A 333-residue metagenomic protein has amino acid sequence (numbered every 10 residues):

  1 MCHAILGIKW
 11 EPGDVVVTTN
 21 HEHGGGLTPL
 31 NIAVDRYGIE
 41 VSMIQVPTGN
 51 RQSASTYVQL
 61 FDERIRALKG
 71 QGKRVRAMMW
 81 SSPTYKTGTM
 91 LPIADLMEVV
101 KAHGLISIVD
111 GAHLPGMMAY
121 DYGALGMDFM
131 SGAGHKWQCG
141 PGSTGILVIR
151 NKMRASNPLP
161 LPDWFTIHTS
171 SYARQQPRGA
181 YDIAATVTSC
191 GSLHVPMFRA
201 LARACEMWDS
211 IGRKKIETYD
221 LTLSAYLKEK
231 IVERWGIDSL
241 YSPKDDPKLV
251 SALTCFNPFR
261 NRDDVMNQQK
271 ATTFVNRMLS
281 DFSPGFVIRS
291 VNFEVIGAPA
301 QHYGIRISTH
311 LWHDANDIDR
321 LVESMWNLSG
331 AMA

Functional and structural regions predicted by a protein language model:
M1-V15, H23-L27: Conserved beta-loop-alpha segment that forms the PLP phosphate-binding cup at the N-terminus of a helix
T18-M78: PLP-dependent aminotransferase-class I/II
Y37, A102-H103, F282: Helix C-cap/helix->beta junction micro-motif
R51-A112, G116, W137: Active-site phosphate-binding strand-loop segment of PLP-dependent enzymes
L125-P177: Active-site PLP attachment segment
Y172-E229, A252: Structural motif of enzymes handling amino- and sulfur-group chemistry
L221-A225, V232-F282: Conserved PLP-binding catalytic core of the aspartate aminotransferase-like
Q268, R277-D281, S290-A333: PLP-dependent enzyme catalytic core of the Aspartate aminotransferase-like
